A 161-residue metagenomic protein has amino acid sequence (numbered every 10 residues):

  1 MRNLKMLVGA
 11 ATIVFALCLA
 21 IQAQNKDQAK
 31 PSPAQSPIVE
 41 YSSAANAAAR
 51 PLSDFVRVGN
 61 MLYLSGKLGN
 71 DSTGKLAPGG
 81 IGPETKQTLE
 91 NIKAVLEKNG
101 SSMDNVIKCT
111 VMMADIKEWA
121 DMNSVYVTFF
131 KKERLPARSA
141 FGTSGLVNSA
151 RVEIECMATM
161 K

Functional and structural regions predicted by a protein language model:
M1-N3: N-terminal secretory signal peptides that target proteins for export/translocation
K5-G9, V14-E90, A94-N99, D104-I107 (+1 more regions): N-terminal presequence-like segments and the immediate start of the first folded domain
